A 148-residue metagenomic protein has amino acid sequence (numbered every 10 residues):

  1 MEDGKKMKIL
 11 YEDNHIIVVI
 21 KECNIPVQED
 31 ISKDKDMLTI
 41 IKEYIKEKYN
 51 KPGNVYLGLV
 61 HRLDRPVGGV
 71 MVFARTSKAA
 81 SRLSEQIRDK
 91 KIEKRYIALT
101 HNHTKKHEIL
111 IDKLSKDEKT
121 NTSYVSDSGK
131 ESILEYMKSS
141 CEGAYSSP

Functional and structural regions predicted by a protein language model:
M1-P148: RNA pseudouridine synthases
